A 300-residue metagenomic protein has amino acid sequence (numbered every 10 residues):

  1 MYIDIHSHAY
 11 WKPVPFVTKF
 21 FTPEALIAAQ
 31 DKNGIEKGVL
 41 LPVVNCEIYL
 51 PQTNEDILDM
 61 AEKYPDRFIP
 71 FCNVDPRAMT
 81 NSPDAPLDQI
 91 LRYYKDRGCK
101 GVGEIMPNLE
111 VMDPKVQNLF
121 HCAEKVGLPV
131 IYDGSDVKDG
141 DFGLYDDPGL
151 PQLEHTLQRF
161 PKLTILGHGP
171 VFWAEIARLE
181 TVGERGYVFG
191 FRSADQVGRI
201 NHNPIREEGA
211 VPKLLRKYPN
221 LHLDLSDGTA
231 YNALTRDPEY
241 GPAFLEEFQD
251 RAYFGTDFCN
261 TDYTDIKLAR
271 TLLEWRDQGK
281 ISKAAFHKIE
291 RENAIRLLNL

Functional and structural regions predicted by a protein language model:
M1-H8, K12, T18-K37, F248-Y253 (+1 more regions): Mid-to-C-terminal alpha-helical segments outside catalytic/metal-binding sites
M1-K19, N54-P83, V211-P212, P219-H222: Mobile, glycine- and charge-enriched loop segments and immediately flanking short secondary-structure elements within
I3-S7, G38-L40, I69-C72, V102-E104 (+4 more regions): Hydrophobic faces of well-ordered beta-strands that scaffold small-molecule active sites in alpha/beta enzyme cores
H6, Q30, I57, Y94 (+6 more regions): Conserved, mostly hydrophobic/aromatic
P13-F21, V44-Q52, P76-A85, P107-P114 (+5 more regions): Acidic-and-aromatic substrate-binding clefts and catalytic sites of carbohydrate-active enzymes
F21-I27, L50-M60, P86-I90, G149-E154 (+2 more regions): Alpha-helical scaffolding within the catalytic cores of extracellular/periplasmic polymer-degrading hydrolases
E36-K37, E47-P148: Active-site gating/metal-coordination segments in enzymes
D113-F254: Catalytic pocket-lining loop regions of alpha/beta-barrel enzymes, especially the amidohydrolase/enolase/GH5 lineages
